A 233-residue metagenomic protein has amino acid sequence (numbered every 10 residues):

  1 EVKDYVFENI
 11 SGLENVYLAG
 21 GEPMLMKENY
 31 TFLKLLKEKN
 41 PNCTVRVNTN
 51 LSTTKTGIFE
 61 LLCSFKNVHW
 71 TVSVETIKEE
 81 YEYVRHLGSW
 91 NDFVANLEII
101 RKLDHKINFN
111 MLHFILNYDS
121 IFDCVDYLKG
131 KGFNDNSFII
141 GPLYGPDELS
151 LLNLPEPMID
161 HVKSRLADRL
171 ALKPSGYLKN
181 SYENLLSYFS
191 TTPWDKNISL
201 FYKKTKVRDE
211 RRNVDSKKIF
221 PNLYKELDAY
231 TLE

Functional and structural regions predicted by a protein language model:
E1, I10-M26, K37-T56, C63-V94 (+2 more regions): Core AdoMet radical
V2-E8, L97-R101: Short, basic/hydrophobic alpha-helical segments
Y5-V16, L200-Y202, E233: Extended amphipathic secondary-structure runs
V6-E8, L33, E60, N134 (+2 more regions): Compositionally biased, low-structure terminal segments
L18, T31-K34, A95, D126: A broad, structural surface signal
E28-K34, T56-L62, S120-C124: Distinct, well-ordered alpha-helical segments
L33, K37-N40, L97-R101: Surface-exposed amphipathic alpha-helices with a cationic face
T44-R46, N67-T71, N91-T231: Conserved C-terminal portion of the radical SAM core fold that forms the substrate/S-adenosylmethionine-binding
